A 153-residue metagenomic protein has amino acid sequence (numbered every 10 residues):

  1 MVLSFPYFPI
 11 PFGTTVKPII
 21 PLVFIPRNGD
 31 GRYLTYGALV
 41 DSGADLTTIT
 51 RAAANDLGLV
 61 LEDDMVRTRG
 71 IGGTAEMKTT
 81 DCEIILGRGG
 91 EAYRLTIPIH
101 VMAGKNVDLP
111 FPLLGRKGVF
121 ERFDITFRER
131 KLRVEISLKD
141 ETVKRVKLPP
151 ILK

Functional and structural regions predicted by a protein language model:
M1-K153: Pepsin/retropepsin-fold aspartyl endopeptidases
